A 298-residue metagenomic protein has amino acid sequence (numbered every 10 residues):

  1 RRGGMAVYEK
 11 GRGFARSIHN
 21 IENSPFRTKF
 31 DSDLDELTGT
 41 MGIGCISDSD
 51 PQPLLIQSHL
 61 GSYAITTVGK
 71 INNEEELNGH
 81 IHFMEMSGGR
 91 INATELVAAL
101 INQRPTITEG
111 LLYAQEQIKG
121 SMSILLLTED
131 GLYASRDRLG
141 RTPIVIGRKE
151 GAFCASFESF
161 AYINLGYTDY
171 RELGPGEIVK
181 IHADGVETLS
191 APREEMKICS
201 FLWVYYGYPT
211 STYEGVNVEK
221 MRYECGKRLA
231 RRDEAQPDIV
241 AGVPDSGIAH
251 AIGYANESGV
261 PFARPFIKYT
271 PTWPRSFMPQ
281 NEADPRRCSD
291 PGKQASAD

Functional and structural regions predicted by a protein language model:
R1-P175, K180-D238, V243: Conserved short alpha-helical segments that host acidic/polar catalytic motifs at enzyme active sites
L37, A230-K268: Extended, highly charged accessory segments
S49, L96-V97, G247-I248, K268-T272: Short acidic loop-to-helix transition motifs that present clustered carboxylates
Q103, A255, Q280-N281: Alpha-helix boundary/capping detector
E172-L173, N256, S296-A297: A structural signal for short secondary-structure junctions
G259-D298: Short, glycine/charge-rich flexible loops or terminal/linker lids adjacent to PRPP-binding catalytic cores
